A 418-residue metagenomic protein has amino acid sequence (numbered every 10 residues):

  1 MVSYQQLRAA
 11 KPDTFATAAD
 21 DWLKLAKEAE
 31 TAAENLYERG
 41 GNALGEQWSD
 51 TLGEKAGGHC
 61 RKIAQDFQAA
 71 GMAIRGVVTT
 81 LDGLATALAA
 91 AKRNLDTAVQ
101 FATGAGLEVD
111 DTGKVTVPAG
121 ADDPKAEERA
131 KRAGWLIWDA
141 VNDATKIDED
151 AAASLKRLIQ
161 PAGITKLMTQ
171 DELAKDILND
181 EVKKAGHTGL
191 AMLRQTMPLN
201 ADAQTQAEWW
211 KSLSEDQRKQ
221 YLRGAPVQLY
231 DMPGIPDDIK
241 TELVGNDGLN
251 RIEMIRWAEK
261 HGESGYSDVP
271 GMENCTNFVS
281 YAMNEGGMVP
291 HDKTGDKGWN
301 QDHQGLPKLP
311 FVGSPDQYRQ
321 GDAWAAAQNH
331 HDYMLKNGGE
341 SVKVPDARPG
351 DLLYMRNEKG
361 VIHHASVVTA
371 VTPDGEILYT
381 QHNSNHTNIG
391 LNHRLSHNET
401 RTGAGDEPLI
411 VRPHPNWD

Functional and structural regions predicted by a protein language model:
M1-A153, R157, D418: N-terminal secretion-targeting helices of virulence/extracellular proteins, encompassing both classical Sec signal
D13-A16, K146-G248: A glycine-centric feature that highlights glycine-enriched low-complexity/repetitive segments and conserved glycine
L52, A56, V77, G271-T276 (+1 more regions): Short, conserved alpha-helical segments within structured domains
M232-Q317: N-terminal capping segments
S264-G265, E285, V289, N357-V361 (+1 more regions): Solvent-exposed loop/turn segments at secondary-structure junctions within structured extracellular/periplasmic domains
Q301-T380: ...with weaker cross-activation on analogous glycine-rich loops/strands in unrelated enzymes
A370-H397: Short peripheral tails and domain-boundary helices/loops at the edges of structured domains
L395-D418: Low-complexity, Gly/Ser/Thr/Pro-rich intrinsically disordered linker/tail segments
